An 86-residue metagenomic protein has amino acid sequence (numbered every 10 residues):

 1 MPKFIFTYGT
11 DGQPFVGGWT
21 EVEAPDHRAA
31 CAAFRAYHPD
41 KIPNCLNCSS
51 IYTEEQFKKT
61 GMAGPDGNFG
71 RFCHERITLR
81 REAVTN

Functional and structural regions predicted by a protein language model:
M1-G17: Short aromatic-glycine-(Arg/Gly/Cys) micro-motifs in beta-strand/loop hairpins
M1-P2, E23-A33: A short, structured loop/turn motif at beta-sheet edges
K3, T7, A33-A36, I51: Intrinsically disordered, low-complexity N-terminal regions enriched in serine/proline/glycine with scattered basic
D11, P25-H27, E54, E82: Generic structural motif
P14-D26: A short, exposed loop/beta-hairpin motif centered on an aromatic-Gly-Thr core
A36-N86: Short, mixed-charge low-complexity intrinsically disordered segments
